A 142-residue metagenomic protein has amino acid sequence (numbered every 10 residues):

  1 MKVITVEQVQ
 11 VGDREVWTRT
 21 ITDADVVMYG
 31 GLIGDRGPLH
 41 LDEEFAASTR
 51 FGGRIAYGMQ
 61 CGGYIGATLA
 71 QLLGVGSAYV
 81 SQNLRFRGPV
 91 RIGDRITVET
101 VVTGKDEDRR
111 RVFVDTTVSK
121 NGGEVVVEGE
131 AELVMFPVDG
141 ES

Functional and structural regions predicted by a protein language model:
M1-D13, V90-S142: HotDog/MaoC-like acyl-thioester-processing domains
M1-S77, G140-S142: Hot-dog-fold acyl-thioester-processing enzymes
W17-I21, L84, A131-L133: Generic detection of short hydrophobic beta-strand segments and adjacent strand-loop junctions
M28, V80, E128-G129: Short, hydrophobic/aromatic beta-strand segments
G34-D35, A46-A47, S81, D115-T116 (+1 more regions): Short, charged/polar low-complexity linear motifs in solvent-exposed/disordered segments
Q71-V98: Mid-chain, well-packed structural core segment of small domains
